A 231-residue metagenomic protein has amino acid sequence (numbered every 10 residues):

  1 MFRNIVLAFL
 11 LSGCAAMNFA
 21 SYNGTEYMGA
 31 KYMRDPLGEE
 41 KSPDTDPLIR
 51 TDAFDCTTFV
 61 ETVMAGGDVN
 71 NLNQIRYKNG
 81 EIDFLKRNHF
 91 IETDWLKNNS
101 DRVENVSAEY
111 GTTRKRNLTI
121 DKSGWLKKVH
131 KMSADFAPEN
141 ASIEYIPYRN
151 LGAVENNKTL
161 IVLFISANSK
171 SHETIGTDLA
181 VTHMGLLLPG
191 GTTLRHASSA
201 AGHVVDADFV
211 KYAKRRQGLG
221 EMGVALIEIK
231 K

Functional and structural regions predicted by a protein language model:
M1-A8: Sec-dependent signal peptide recognition, specifically the positively charged N-region followed immediately by
A8-A16: Hydrophobic h-region of N-terminal signal peptides that target proteins for export in Gram-negative bacteria
A16-A137, G152-N156, I165-S171: N-terminal capping segments
S142-V154, H172-T174: Short alpha-helix capping/helix-loop boundary micro-motifs
K158-V162, H183: Structural motif
I161-L163, R195-H196: Structural recognition of the beta-strand scaffold that forms the well-ordered cores of secreted hydrolase catalytic
T174-H196: Catalytic nucleophile-His microenvironment captured as a short glycine-rich beta-strand/loop that brackets
R195-K231: C-terminal regions of proteins
